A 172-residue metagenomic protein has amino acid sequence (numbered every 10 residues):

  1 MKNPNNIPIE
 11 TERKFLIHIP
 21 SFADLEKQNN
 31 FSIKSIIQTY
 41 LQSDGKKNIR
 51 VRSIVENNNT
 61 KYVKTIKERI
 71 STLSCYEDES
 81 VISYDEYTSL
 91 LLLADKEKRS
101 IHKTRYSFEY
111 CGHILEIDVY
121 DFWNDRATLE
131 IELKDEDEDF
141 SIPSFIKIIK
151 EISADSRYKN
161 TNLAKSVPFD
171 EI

Functional and structural regions predicted by a protein language model:
M1-I172: Phosphate-end processing signature that detects enzymes handling 5′-triphosphorylated RNA and polyphosphate
